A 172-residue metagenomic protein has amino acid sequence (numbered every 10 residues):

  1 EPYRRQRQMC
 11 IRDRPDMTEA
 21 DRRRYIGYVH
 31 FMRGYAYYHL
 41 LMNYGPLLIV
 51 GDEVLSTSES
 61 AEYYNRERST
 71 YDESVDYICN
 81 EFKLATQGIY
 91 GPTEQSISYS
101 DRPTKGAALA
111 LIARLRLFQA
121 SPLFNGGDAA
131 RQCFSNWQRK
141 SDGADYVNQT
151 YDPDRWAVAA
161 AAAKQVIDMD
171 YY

Functional and structural regions predicted by a protein language model:
E1-I11: Single conserved hydrophobic/aromatic residue that forms the stacking wall/gate of nucleotide- or nucleobase-binding
Q8, L41-D52, V75-I97, R102-Y172: Aromatic-residue-lined binding/catalytic grooves and analogous aromatic/hydrophobic interfacial grooves in multimeric
R12-M32, Y64-Y71, I78-E81, G88-S98 (+1 more regions): A conserved hydrophobic secondary-structure block that centers on an alpha-helix together with its immediately flanking
F31-G45: Short N-terminal signal/transit or membrane-insertion segments and the immediately adjacent low-complexity/disordered
E53-S60: Short linear capping/connector segments at secondary-structure termini
S60-E73, Y151-R155: Structural transition elements
